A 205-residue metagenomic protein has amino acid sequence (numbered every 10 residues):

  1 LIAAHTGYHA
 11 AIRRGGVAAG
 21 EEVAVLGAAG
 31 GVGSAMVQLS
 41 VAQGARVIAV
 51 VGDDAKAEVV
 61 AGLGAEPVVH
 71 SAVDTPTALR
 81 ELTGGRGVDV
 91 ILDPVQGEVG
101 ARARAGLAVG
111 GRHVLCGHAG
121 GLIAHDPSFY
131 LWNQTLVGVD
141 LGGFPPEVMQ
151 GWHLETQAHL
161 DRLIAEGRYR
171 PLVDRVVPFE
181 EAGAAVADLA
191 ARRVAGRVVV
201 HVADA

Functional and structural regions predicted by a protein language model:
L1-V73: Mid-domain Rossmann-like dinucleotide-binding core that forms the NAD(H)/NADP(H) cofactor-binding site
A4-Y8, P76, V88, G100 (+1 more regions): A general structural signal for well-ordered alpha-helical segments in protein cores
R13-A18, L82-G85, A105: Glycine-rich helix-loop-beta junction characteristic of Rossmann-like nucleotide cofactor-binding loops
G20, G64-A65, G87-V88, Y169 (+1 more regions): Local beta-strand N-terminus motif with an aromatic residue
V37-Q38, E58, A101-R104, P127 (+1 more regions): Alpha-helical segments flanking ligand/cofactor-binding loops in enzyme cores
V51, E98-E166, H201-A205: Glycine-rich phosphate-binding loop and adjacent beta-alpha segment of Rossmann(oid) nucleotide-cofactor-binding
I91-L92, V114: N-terminal Rossmann-like NAD(P) cofactor-binding module of classical short-chain dehydrogenase/reductase
D161, R168-L172, G183-A205: C-terminal capping/lid region of NAD(P)-dependent oxidoreductase domains
